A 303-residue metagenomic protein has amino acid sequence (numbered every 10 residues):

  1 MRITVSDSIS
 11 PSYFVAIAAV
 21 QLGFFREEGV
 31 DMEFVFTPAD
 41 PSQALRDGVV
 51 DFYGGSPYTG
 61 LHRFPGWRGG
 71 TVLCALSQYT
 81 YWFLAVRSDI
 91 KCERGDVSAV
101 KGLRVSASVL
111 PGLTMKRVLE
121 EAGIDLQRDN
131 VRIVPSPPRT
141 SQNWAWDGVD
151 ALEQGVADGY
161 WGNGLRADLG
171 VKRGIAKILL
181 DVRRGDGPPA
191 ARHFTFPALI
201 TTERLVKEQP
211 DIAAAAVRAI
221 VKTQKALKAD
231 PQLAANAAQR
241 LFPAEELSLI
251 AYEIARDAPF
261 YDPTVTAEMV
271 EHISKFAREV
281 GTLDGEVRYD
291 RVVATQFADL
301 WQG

Functional and structural regions predicted by a protein language model:
M1-N143, D158-G164, I175: Short, glycine-/small- and polar/acidic-enriched structural segments that line small-molecule recognition paths
D7, P189-A190, V265: Short Gly/Pro-enriched turn/cap motifs at secondary-structure boundaries
A19, P57, L113, L199 (+2 more regions): A generic alpha-helix surface/boundary motif
Q43, S98, L113-K116, D150 (+6 more regions): Solvent-exposed, polar/charged alpha-helical surfaces in well-ordered, non-transmembrane soluble domains, broadly
D147-Q239: Pocket-lining segment of extracytoplasmic ligand-binding domains
K207-L283: Secondary-structure end/capping motifs
R278-G303: Conserved C-terminal helix/tail region of periplasmic/extracytoplasmic solute-binding proteins
